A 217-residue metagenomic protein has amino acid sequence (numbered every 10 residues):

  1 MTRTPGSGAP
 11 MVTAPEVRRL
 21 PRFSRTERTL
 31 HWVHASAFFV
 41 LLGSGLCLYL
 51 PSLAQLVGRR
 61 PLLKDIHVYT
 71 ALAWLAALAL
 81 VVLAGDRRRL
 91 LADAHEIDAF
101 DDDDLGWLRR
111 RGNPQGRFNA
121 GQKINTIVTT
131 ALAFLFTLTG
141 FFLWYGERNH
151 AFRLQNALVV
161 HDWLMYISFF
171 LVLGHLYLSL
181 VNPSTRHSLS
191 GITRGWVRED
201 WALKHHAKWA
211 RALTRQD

Functional and structural regions predicted by a protein language model:
M1-D217: Membrane-embedded alpha-helical bundles that constitute the cytochrome b-like, heme-associated redox core of multi-pass
